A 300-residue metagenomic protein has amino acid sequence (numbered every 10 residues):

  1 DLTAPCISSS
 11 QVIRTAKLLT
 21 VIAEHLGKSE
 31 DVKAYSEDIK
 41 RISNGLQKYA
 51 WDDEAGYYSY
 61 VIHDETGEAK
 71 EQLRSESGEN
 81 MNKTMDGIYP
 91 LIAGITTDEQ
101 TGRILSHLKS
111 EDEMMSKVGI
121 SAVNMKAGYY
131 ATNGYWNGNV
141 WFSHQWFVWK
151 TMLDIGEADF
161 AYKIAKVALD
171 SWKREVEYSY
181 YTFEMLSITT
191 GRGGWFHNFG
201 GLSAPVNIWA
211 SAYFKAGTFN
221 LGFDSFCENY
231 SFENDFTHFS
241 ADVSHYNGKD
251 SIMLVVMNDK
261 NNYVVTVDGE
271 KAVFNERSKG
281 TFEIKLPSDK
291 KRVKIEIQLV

Functional and structural regions predicted by a protein language model:
D1-C6, E37-R41, Q47-S59, R103-N124 (+1 more regions): Active-site acid/base region of carbohydrate-active enzymes
L19-S36, M152-I155: Inter-helical turn/loop segments and adjacent helix faces that build the functional surface of alpha-helical bundle
Y57-H63, E68-H107, G134-F236, H245: C-terminal capping/lid segments that line or modulate ligand- or cofactor-binding pockets
S116-W141: Generic long, charged, amphipathic alpha-helical segments
S244-N261: Surface-exposed beta-strand/loop patches in extracellular or lumenal glycoproteins
T266-E270: Short strand-turn-strand beta-turns centered on an Asx-Gly dipeptide
E276-V300: C-terminal beta-strand-rich structural cap/linker in extracellular carbohydrate-active enzymes
